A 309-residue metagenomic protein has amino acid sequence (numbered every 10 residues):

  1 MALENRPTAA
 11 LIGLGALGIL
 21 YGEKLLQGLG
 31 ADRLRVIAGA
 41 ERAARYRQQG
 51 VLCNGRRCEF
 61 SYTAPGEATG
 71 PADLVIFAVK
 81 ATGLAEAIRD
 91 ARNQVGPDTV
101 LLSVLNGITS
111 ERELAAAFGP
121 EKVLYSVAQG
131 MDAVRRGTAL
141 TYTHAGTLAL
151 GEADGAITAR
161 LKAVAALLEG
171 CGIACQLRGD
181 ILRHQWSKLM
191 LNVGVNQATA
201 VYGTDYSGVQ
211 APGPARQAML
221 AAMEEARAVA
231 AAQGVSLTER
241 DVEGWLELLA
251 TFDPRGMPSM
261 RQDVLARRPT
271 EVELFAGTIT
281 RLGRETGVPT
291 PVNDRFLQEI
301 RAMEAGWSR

Functional and structural regions predicted by a protein language model:
M1-F60: NAD(P)+-binding Rossmann beta1-loop-alpha1 motif at the extreme N-terminus of oxidoreductases
A2-L3, A68, L140-T143: Solvent-exposed alpha-helices and their adjacent loops that cap or buttress functional pockets in soluble metabolic
A2-L3, L220-R309: NAD(P)-dependent Rossmann-like dehydrogenase/reductase catalytic/cofactor-binding core
P7, Q94, A117-K122, G137-V193 (+1 more regions): Internal alpha-helical scaffold of NAD(P)-dependent oxidoreductase catalytic cores
E23-Q27, R89-N93, A116, G277 (+2 more regions): Short, well-ordered alpha-helices that flank and scaffold nucleotide-derived cofactor binding pockets
R35-G39, L150, T280: Short internal beta-strands
A40, G55-A139: Rossmann-like NAD(P)(H) cofactor-binding subdomain of soluble oxidoreductases
R42-R47, E111-R112, T158: Short, charged/polar "capping" segments at the starts of alpha-helices and the immediately preceding loops
